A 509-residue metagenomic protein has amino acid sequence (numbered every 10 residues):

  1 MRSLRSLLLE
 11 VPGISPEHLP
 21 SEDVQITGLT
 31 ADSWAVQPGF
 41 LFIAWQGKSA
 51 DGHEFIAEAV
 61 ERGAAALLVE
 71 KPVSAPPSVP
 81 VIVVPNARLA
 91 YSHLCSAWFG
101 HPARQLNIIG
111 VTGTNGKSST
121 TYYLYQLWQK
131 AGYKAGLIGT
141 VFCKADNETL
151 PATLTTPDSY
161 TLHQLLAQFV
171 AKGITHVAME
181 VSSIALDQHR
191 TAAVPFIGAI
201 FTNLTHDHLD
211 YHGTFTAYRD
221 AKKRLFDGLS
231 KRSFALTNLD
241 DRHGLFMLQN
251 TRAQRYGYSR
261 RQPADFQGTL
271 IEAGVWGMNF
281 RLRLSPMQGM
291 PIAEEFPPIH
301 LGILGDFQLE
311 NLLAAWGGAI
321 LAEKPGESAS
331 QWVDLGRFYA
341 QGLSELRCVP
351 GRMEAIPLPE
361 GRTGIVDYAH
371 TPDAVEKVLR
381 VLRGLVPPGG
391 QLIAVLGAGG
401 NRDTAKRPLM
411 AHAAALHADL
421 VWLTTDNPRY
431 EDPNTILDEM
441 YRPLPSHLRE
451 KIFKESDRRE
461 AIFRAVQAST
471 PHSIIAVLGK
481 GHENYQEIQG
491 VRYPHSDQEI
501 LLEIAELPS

Functional and structural regions predicted by a protein language model:
M1-H93, A97, Q267-L270, Q288 (+5 more regions): N-terminal leader/targeting and accessory segments in enzymes
L9-V11, Y91-L239, H243-T251, A319-A322 (+1 more regions): Phosphate-binding loop of NTP-binding sites
E10, E70-S78, D187, F196-G364 (+1 more regions): Acidic, Mg2+-coordinating active-site environments of NTP-dependent enzymes
G47-A50, S344, C348-G351, D373-E376 (+3 more regions): Active-site beta-alpha connecting loops in nucleotide-dependent enzymes
G47-S49, V73, S183-I184, H206-D207 (+5 more regions): Short glycine-rich anion-binding loops that position phosphate/pyrophosphate groups of nucleotides and phosphorylated
S49-F55, Q188, D210-T216, D403-A405 (+2 more regions): Glycine/threonine-rich flexible loop motifs
L209, H495-S509: Short, flexible loop segments at boundaries between secondary-structure elements
S233, G390, S473: Glycine-centered, small-residue-biased loops immediately flanking beta-strands in adenine/cofactor-binding cores
